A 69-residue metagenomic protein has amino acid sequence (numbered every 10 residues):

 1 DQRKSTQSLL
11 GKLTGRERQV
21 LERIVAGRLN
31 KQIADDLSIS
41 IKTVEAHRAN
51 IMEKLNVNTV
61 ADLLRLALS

Functional and structural regions predicted by a protein language model:
D1-S5: The C-terminal output helix
Q7-T43: Helix-turn-helix DNA-binding segment
D36, H47-N50: Residues within the DNA-recognition helix of helix-turn-helix
K42-E45, L63: Generic hydrophobic secondary-structure packing signal
A49-S69: Basic, Lys/Arg-enriched C-terminal extension of HTH/homeodomain DNA-binding domains
